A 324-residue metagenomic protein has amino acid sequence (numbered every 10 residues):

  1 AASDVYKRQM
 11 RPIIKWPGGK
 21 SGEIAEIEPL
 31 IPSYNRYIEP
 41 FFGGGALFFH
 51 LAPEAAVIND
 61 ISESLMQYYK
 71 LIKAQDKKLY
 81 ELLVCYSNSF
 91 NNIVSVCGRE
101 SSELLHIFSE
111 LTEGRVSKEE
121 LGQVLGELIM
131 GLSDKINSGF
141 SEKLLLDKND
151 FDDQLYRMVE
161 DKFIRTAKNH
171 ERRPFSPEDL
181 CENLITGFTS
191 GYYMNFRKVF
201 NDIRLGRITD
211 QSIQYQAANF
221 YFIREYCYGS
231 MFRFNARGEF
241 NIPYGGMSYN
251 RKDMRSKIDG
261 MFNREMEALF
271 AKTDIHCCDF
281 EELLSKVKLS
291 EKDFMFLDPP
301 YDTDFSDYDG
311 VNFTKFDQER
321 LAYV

Functional and structural regions predicted by a protein language model:
A1-Y6: Short, small-residue-biased leader/transition segments that mark boundaries at the very start of proteins
R8-R36, A46: S-adenosyl-L-methionine
I24, E28, N263, L284 (+1 more regions): Short amphipathic alpha-helical segments and helix-helix/interface helices
I27-L30, Y37-L51, I58-E63, E225-Y228 (+3 more regions): Conserved proline-anchored active-site loop of SAM-dependent methyltransferases that bridges a beta-strand
L47, N59, S64-K70, K77 (+1 more regions): Accessory substrate-recognition/RNA-binding modules or partner subunits associated with SAM-dependent
L51, F294, D302-V324: SAM-dependent methyltransferase catalytic-core segment centered on the flexible catalytic loop and adjoining short
E54-F270: Class I S-adenosyl-L-methionine-dependent methyltransferase module
I61, E265-E281, F313: Adenosine-cofactor binding site in Rossmann-like domains, unifying the SAM/SAH pocket of S-adenosylmethionine-dependent
